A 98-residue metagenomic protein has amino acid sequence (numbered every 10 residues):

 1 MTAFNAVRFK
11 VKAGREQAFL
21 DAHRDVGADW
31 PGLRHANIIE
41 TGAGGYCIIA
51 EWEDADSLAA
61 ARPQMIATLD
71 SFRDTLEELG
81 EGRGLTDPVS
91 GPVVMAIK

Functional and structural regions predicted by a protein language model:
M1-A3, R8-K10, R34-C47, S71-K98: Glycine-rich beta-strand-turn "strand-cap" elements at beta-sheet edges
N5, F19, Y46-D54: Conserved N-terminal glycine/acidic-rich loop preference
R8-D21: Short, surface-exposed ligand-recognition loops at beta-strand->loop->(often short) alpha-helix junctions that present
K12-G14, D56, K98: A short, structured loop/turn motif at beta-sheet edges
R24-H35, E51-D87: An amphipathic, aromatic/His-enriched active-site/gating alpha helix that lines ligand/cofactor pockets
